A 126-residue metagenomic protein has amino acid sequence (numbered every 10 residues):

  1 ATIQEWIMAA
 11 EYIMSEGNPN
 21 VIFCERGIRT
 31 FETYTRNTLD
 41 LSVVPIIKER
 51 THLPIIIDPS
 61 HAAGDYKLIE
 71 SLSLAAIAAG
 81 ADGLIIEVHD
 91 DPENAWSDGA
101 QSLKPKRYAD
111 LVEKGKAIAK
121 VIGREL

Functional and structural regions predicted by a protein language model:
A1-V88: Catalytic alpha/beta core domains of metabolic enzymes, predominantly
D90-R124: C-terminal helical cap(s) of enzyme catalytic domains, especially alpha/beta-barrels
